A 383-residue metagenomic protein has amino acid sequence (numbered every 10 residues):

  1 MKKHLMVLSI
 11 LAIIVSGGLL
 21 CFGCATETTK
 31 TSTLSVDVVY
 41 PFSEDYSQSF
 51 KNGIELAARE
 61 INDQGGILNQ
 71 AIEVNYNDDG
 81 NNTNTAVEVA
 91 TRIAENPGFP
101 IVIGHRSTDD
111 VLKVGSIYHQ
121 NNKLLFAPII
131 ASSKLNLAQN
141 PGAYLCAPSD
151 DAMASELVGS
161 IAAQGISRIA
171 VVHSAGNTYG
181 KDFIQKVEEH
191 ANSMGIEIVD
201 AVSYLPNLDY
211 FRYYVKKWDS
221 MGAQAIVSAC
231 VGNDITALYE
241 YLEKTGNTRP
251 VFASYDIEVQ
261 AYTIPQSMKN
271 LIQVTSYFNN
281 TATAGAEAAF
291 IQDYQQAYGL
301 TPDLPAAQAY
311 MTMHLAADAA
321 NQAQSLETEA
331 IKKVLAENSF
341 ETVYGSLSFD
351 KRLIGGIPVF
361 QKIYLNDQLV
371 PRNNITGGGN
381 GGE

Functional and structural regions predicted by a protein language model:
M1-S35, D63, T376-E383: Short, low-complexity disordered leader/linker segments with a strong preference for bacterial N-terminal type II
C24-T31, Y46-Q48, N52-E55, Q64-L135 (+3 more regions): Beta-alpha junction/loop-to-helix N-cap segments that form part of ligand/metal-binding clefts
K30, D37-E55, N77-T83, R106 (+3 more regions): Extracytoplasmic "Venus flytrap"
V38-Y40, I93-R106, F126-P128, A170-H173 (+4 more regions): Periplasmic-binding protein-like
I117-Y118, I184-S276: Extracellular/periplasmic bilobed ligand-binding domains
A143-S203, A316: An alpha-beta-alpha
Y239-Y310, L369-P371, I375-N380: Extracellular/periplasmic periplasmic-binding protein-like sensory domains
Q296-A306, A317-L369: Segments of small-molecule ligand-sensing domains
